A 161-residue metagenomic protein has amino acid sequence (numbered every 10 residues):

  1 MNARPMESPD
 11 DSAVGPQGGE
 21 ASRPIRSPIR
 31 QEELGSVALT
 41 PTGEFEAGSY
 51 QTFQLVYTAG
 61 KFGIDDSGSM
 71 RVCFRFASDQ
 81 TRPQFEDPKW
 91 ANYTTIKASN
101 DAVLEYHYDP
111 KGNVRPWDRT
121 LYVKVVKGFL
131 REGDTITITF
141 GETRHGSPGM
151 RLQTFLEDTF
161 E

Functional and structural regions predicted by a protein language model:
N2-E161: Ser/Thr/Pro/Gly-rich, low-complexity intrinsically disordered stalk/linker tracts of secreted and surface-exposed
